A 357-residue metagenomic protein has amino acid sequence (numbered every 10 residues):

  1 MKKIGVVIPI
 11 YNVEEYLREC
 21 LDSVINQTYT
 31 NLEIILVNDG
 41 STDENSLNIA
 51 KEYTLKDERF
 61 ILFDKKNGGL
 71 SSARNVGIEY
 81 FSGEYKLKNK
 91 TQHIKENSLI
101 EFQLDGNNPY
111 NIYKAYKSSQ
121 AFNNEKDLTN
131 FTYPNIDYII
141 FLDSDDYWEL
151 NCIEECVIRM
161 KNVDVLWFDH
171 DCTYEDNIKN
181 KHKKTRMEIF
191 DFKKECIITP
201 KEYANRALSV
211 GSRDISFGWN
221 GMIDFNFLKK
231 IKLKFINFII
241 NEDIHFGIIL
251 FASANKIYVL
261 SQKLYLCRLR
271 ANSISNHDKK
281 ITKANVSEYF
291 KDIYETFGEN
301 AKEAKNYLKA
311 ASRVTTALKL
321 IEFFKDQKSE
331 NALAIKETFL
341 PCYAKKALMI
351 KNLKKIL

Functional and structural regions predicted by a protein language model:
M1-F290: Nucleotide-sugar donor-binding/catalytic module of glycosyltransferases that assemble extracellular/cell-envelope
R268-L357: C-terminal subregions of glycosyltransferases and related glycan-biosynthesis enzymes
